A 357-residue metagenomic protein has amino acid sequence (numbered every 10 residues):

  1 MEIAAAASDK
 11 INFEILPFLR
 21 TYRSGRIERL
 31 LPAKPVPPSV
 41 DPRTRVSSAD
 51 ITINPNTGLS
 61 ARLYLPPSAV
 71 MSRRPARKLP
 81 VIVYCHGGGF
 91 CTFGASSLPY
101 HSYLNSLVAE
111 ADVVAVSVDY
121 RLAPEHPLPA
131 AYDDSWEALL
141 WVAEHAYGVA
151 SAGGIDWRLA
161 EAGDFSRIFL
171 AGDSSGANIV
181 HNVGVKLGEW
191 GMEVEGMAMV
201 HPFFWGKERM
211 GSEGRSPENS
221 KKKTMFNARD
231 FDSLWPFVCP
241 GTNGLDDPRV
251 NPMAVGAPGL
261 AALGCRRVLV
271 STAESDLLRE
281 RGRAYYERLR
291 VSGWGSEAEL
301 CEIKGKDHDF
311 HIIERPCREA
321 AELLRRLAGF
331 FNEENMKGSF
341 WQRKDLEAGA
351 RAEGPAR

Functional and structural regions predicted by a protein language model:
E2-R357: Alpha/beta-hydrolase superfamily serine-hydrolase fold, recognizing
